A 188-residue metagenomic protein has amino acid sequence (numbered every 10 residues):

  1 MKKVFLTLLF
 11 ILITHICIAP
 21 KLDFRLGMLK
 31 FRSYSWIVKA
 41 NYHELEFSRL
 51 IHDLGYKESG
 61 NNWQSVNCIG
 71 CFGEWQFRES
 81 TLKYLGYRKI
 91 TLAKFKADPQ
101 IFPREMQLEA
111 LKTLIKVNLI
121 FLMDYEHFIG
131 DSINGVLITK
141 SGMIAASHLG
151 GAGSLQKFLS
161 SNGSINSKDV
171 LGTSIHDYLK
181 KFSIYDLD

Functional and structural regions predicted by a protein language model:
K2-R49, K57, N61-N62, V66 (+1 more regions): Non-catalytic cell-wall polysaccharide-engagement segments
H52: Mature N-terminal segment immediately following signal peptide/propeptide cleavage in secreted/periplasmic
W75-Q76: Short glycine- and hydrophobic/aromatic-rich loop-to-beta-strand nucleating segment in the catalytic cores
